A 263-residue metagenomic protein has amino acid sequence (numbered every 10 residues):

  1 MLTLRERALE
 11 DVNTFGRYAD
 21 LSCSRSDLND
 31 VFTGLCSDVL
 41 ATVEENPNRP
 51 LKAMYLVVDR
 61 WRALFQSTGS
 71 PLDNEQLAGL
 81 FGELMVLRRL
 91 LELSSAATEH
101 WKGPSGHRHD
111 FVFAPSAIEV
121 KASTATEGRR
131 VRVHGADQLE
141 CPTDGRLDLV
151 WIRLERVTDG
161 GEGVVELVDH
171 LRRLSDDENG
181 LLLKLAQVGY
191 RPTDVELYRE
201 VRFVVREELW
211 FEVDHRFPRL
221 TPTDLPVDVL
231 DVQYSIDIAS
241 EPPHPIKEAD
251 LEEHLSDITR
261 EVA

Functional and structural regions predicted by a protein language model:
M1-H107, S123-A263: Nucleic-acid endonuclease domains
D110-A125: Active-site ExK catalytic segment of metal-dependent nucleases
